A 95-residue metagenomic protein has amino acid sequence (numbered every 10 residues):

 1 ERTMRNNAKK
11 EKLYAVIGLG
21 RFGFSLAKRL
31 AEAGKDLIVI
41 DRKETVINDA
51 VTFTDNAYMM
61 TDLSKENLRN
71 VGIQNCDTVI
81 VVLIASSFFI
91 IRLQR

Functional and structural regions predicted by a protein language model:
E1-R95: Cytosolic regulatory regions of ion transport systems
